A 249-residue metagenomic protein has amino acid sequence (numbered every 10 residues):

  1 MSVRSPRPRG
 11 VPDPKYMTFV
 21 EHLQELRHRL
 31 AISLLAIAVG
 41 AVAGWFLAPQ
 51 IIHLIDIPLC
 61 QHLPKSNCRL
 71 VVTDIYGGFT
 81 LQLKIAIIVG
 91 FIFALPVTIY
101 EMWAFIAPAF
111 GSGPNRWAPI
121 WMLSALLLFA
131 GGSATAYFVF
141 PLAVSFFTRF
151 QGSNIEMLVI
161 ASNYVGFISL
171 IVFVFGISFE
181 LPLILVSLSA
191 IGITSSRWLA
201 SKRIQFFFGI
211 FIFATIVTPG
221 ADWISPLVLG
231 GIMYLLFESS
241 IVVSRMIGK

Functional and structural regions predicted by a protein language model:
M1-K249: Membrane topogenic/interface segments and analogous intrinsically disordered interaction regions
